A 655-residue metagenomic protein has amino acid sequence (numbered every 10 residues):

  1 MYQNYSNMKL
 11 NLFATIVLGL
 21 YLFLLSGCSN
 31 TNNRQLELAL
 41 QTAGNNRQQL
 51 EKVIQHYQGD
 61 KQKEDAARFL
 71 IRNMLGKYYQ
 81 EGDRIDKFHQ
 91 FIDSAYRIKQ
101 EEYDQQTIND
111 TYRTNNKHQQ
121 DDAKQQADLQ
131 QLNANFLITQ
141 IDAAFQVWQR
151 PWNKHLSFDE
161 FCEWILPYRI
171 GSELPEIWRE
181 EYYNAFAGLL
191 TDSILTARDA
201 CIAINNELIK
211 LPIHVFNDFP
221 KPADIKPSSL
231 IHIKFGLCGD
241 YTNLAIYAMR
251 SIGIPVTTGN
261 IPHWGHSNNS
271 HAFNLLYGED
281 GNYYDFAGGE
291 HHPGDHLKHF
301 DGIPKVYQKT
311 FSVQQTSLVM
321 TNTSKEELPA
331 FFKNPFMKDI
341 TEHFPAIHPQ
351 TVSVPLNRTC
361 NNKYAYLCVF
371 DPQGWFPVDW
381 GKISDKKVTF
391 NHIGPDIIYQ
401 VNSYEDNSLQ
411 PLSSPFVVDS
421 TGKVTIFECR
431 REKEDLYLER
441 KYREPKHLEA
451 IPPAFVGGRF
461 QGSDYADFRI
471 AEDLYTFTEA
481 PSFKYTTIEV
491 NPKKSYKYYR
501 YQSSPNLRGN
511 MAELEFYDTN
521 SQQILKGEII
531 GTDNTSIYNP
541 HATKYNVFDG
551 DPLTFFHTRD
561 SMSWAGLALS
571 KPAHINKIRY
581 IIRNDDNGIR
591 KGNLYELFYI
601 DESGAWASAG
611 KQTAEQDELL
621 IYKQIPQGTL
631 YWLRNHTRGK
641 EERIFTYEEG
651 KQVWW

Functional and structural regions predicted by a protein language model:
S26-G27: C-terminal motif of bacterial Sec signal peptides marking the signal peptidase cleavage site
Q35-E37, Q41, H56, T191-E207 (+2 more regions): Hydrophobic/aromatic-rich core segments of domains that either
Q41, E51-K52, D60-I233, N269: Secondary-structure boundary elements
D339-E342, T351-K363, K446-I451: Structural motif
Q373-K386, Q612-A614: Short, acidic Ser/Thr/Gly-rich low-complexity loop/linker segments typical of extracellular and cell-surface proteins
K387-N407, K493-S495, Q624-Q627: Short Pro-Gly-centered beta-turn/loop motif in secreted/extracellular proteins
E405-E432, F516, R643-W655: Structured interaction patches on ligand/partner-binding surfaces of diverse proteins
K433-E472, E479-G610, A614-W655: Aromatic, loop-rich ligand-recognition surfaces of beta-strand-rich domains
